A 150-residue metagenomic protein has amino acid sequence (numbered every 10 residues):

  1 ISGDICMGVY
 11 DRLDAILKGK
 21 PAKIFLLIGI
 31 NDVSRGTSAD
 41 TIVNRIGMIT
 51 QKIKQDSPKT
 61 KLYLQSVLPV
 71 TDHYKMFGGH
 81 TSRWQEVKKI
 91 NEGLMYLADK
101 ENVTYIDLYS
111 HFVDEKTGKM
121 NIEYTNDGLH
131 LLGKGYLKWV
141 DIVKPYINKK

Functional and structural regions predicted by a protein language model:
I1-I5: A short beta-strand-loop structural module common to alpha/beta enzyme folds
Y10-K150: Alpha-helical cap/lid subdomain in secreted, periplasmic, or secretory-pathway luminal O-acyl-processing enzymes
